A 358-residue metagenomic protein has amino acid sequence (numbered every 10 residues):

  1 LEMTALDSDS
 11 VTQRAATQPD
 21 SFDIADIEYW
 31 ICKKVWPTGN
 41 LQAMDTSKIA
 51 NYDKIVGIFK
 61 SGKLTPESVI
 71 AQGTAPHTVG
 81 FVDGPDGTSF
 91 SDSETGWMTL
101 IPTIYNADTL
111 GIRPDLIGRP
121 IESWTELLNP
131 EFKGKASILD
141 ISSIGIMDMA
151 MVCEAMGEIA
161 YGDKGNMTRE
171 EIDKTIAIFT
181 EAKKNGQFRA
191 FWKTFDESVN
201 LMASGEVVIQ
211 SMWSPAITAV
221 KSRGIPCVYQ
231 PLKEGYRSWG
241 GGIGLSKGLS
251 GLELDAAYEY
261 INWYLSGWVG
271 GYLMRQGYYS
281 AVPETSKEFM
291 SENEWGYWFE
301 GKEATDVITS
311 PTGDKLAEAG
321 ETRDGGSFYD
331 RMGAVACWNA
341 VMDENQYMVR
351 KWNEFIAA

Functional and structural regions predicted by a protein language model:
L1-T38: Early extracytoplasmic/lumenal segment of secretory-pathway proteins
E2-A5, D23-D26, P102, T109-G111 (+5 more regions): Structural recognition of the beta-strand scaffold that forms the well-ordered cores of secreted hydrolase catalytic
T17-D26, N40-Q42, F132-K135, S204-I209 (+1 more regions): Alpha-to-beta junction loops
W36-V199: Extracytoplasmic ligand-binding site segments that recognize negatively charged/polar headgroups
L110-L116, V152, G240-E253, Y272-R275: A bilobed periplasmic-binding-protein/Venus flytrap-type ligand-binding module shared by bacterial periplasmic
Q187-S250, K287-M290, E294: Extracytoplasmic/periplasmic substrate-binding proteins
S246-D324: Mature extracytoplasmic/periplasmic domains
G313-A358: Conserved C-terminal helix/tail region of periplasmic/extracytoplasmic solute-binding proteins
